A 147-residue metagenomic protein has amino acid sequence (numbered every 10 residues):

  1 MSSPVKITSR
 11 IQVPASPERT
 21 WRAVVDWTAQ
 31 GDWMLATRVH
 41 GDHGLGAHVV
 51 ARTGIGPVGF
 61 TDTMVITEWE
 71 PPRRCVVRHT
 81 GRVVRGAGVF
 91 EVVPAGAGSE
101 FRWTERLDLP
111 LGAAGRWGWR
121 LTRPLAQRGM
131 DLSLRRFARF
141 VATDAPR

Functional and structural regions predicted by a protein language model:
M1-G44, R139, R147: Hydrophobic ligand-binding cavity/cleft-lining segments
P4-R10, H48, T61, R74 (+2 more regions): Intrinsic-disorder/low-complexity, polar/charged segments enriched in Ser/Thr/Lys/Arg/Asp/Glu/Gln
S9-I11, T37, D62-E68, H79 (+2 more regions): Hydrophobic/aromatic beta-strand elements that line small-molecule binding cavities or substrate pockets in beta-rich
P14-E18, D42, T67-R73, E91-E100: A short, structured loop/turn motif at beta-sheet edges
H48-G54, C75-G81: Short beta-strand segments that buttress and anchor functional surface loops
I55-F60, L109-A113: Short, cysteine-centered beta-strand-loop-beta hairpins and adjacent loop/turn segments enriched in charged/polar
R78-L132: Beta-strand/loop substructures that line and gate deep hydrophobic ligand-binding cavities in soluble
A126, M130-L134, A138-A145: Short amphipathic alpha-helical signal-transduction/dimerization elements
